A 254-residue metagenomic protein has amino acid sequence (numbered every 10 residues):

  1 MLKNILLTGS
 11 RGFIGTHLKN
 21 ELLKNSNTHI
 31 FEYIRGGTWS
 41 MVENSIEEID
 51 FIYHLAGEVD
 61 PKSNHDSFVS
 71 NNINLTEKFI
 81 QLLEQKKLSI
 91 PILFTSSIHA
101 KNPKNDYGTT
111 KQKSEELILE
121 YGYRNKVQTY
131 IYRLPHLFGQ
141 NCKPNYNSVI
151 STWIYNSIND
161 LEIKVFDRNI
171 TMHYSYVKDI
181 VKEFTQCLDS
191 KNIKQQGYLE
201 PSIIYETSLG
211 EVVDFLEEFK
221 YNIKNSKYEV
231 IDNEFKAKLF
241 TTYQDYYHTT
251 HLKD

Functional and structural regions predicted by a protein language model:
N4-L22: N-terminal Rossmann NAD(P)H-binding glycine-rich loop of SDR-like oxidoreductase domains
T8, E77-Q112, Y130: Conserved Rossmann-fold NAD(P)-dependent oxidoreductase catalytic core, especially the SDR/UDP-sugar
T8, V69-I73, K104-Q112, K143-N147 (+1 more regions): Short-chain dehydrogenase/reductase
T28-G36: Conserved glycine-rich Rossmann-like NAD(P)H-binding loop of the short-chain dehydrogenase/reductase
G37-K78, L82-K86, H99-K104: NAD(P)H-binding glycine-rich loop region in Rossmannoid oxidoreductase-like domains and their noncatalytic homologs
E116-I131, P135-M172, V177-D189: NAD(P)-dependent short-chain dehydrogenase/reductase
Q186-D254: Mid/C-terminal beta-alpha module of Rossmann-like enzyme folds, strongest in SDR-family dehydrogenases/epimerases
